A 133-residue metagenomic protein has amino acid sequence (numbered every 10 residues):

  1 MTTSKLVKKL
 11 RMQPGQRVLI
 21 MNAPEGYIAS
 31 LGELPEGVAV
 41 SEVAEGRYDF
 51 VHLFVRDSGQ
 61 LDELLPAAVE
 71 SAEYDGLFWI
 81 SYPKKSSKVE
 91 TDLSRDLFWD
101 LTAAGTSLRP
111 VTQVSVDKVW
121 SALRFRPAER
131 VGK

Functional and structural regions predicted by a protein language model:
M1-A29: N-terminal, charge-rich interaction modules
G37-Y48: Short acidic low-complexity segments
V38, G59, R130-K133: N-terminal and secondary-structure boundary signal
V51-L61: Short, glycine-rich nucleotide/cofactor-binding loops
D62-L93: Mid-chain, well-packed structural core segment of small domains
D92-P110, V114: Conserved Class I S-adenosyl-L-methionine
T106-K133: Class I S-adenosyl-L-methionine
